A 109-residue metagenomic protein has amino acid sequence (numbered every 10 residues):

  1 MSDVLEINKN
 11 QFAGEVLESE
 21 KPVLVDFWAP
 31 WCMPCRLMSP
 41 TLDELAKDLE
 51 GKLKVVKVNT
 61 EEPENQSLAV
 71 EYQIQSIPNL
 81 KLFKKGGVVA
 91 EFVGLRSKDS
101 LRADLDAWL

Functional and structural regions predicted by a protein language model:
V4-V23, Q66: A short beta-strand-turn-helix
E6-N8, F27, S39, D43-A46 (+1 more regions): Thiol-based oxidoreductase modules, predominantly thioredoxin-like and allied folds used for disulfide exchange
F12, F27-W28, F83: Conserved hydrophobic/aromatic "anchor" residues that stabilize well-ordered secondary structure elements
E20-K21, F27-W31, S76: Short pre-active-site segment immediately N-terminal to redox-active cysteine/selenocysteine motifs in thiol-based
C32-C35, L80: The canonical Cys-X-X-Cys-His
V70-Q75: A short glycine-leucine-enriched loop at secondary-structure breakpoints that most characteristically corresponds
S76, K81-L109: Non-catalytic, surface beta->alpha helical segment in thiol-disulfide oxidoreductase systems
